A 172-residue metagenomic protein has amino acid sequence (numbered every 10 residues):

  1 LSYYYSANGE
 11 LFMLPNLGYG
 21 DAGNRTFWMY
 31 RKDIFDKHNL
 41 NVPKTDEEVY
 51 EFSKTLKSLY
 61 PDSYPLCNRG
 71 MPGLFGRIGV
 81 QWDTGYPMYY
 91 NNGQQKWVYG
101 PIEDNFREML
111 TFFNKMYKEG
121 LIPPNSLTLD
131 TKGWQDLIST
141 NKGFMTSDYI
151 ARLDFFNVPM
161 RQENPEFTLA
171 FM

Functional and structural regions predicted by a protein language model:
L1-M172: Extracytoplasmic/secretory soluble proteins
